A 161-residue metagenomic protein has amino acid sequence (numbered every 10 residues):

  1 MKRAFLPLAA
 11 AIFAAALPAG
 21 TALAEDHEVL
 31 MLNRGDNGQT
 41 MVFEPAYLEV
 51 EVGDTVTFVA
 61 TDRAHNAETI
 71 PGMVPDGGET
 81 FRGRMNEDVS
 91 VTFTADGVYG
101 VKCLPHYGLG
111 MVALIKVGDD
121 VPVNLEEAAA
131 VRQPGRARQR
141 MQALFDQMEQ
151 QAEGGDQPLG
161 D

Functional and structural regions predicted by a protein language model:
M1-A9: Bacterial N-terminal signal peptides that target proteins for export
A14-A22: C-terminal segment of classical bacterial N-terminal signal peptides
A22-D161: Extracytoplasmic copper-binding redox domains, predominantly the cupredoxin/blue-copper superfamily
